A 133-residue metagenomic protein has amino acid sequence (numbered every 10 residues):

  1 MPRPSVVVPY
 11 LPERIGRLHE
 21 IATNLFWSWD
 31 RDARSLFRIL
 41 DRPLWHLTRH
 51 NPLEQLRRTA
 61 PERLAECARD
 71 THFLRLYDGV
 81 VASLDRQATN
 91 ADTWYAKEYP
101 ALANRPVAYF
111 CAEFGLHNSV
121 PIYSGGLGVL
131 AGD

Functional and structural regions predicted by a protein language model:
M1-D133: Catalytic cores of glycan-processing enzymes that make or break glycosidic bonds
